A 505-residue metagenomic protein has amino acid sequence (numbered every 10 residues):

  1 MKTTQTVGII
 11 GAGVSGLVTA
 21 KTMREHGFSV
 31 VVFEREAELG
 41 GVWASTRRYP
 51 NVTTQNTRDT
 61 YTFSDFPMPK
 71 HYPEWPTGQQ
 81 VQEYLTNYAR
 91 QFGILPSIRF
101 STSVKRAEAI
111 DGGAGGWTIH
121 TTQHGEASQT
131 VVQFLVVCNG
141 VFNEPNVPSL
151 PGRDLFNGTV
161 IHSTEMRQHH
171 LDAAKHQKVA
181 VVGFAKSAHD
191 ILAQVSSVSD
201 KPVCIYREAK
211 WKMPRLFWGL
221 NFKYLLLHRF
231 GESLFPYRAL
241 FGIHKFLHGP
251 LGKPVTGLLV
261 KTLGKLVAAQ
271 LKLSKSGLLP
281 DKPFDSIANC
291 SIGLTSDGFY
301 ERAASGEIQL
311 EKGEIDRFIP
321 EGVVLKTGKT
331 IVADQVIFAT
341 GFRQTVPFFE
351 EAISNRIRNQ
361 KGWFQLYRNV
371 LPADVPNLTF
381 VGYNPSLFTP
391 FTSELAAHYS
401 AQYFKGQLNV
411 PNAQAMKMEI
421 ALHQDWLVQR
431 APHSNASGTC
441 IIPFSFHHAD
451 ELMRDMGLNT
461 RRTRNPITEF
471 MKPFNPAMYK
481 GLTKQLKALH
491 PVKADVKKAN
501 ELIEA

Functional and structural regions predicted by a protein language model:
T3-T4, G8-L39, T86, T130 (+5 more regions): Rossmann-like dinucleotide-binding core of oxidoreductases
A37-P67, M213-H228: Conserved N-terminal glycine-rich FAD pyrophosphate-binding loop of Rossmann-like flavoproteins
L39, V160, A339-L408: Glycine/threonine-rich phosphate-binding loop and adjacent beta-strand/alpha-helix elements that clamp
S64-T77, T118, S276-C290: Helix-loop-beta segment of a Rossmann-like dinucleotide-binding subdomain
E74-N143: Feature captures the FAD/FMN-dependent oxidoreductase FAD-binding
G93-K105, S305-F318: A conserved beta-strand/loop element that lines the FAD pocket in flavoprotein oxidoreductases
K210-W218, L225, R238-F241, N377-A505: C-terminal, flexible cofactor-proximal segment of oxidoreductases
G293-E307, G313, P320, L325-T345: Glycine-rich, aromatic-lined ligand/substrate-binding cores of catalytic and carbohydrate-binding domains
